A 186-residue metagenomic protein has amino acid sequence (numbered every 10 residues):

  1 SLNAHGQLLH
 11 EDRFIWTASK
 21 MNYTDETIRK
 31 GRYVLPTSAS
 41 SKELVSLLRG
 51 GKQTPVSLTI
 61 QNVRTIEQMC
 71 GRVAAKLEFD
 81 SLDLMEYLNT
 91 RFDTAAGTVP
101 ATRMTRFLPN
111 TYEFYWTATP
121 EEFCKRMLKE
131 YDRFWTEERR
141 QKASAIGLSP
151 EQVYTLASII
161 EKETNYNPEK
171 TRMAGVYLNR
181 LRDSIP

Functional and structural regions predicted by a protein language model:
S1-P186: Conserved catalytic or metal-liganding residues and their short signature motifs at active sites of enzymes
